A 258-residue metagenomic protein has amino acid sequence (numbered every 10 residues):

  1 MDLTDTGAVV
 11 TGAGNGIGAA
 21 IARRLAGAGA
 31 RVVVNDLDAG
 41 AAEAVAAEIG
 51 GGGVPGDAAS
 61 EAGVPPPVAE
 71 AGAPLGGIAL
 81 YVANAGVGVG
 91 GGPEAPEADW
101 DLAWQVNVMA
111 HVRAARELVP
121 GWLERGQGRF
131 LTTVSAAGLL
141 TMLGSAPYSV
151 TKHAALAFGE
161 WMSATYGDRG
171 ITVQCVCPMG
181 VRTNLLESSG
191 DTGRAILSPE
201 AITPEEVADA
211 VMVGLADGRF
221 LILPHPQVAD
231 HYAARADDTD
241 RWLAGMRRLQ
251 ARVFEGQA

Functional and structural regions predicted by a protein language model:
G7, G14-N15: Conserved glycine-rich cofactor-binding loop
A28, L140, W161-T172: Active-site-adjacent segment of SDR/Rossmann-fold oxidoreductases
A39-G40, P55-V68, E97: The beta1-alpha1 cofactor-binding region of Rossmann-like NAD(H)/NADP(H)-dependent oxidoreductases
P65, V87-D101, E124, G144-P147: Conserved mid-core segment of classical short-chain dehydrogenase/reductases
A115, T151: Active-site helix of classical SDR
S135: Residue(s) in the substrate-gating loop at a strand-loop-helix junction that position the organic substrate next
C175, D191-H231: C-terminal helical subdomain
